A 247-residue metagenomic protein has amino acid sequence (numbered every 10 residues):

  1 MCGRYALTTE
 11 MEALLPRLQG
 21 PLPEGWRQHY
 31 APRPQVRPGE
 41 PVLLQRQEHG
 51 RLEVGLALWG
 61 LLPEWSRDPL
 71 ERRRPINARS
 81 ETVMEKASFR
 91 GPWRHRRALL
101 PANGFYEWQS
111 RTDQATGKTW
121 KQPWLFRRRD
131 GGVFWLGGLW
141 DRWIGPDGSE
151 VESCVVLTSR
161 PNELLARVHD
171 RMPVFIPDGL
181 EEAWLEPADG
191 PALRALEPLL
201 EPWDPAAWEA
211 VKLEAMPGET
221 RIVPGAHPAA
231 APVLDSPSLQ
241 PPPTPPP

Functional and structural regions predicted by a protein language model:
M1-P247: Short linear sequence motif anchored by a di-proline
